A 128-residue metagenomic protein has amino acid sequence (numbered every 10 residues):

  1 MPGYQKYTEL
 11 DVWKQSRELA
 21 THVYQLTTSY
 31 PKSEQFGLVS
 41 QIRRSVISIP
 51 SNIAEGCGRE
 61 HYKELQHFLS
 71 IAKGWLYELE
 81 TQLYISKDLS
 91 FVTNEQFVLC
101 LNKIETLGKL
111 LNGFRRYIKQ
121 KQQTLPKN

Functional and structural regions predicted by a protein language model:
M1-N128: Short, C-terminally biased terminal segments at protein or domain edges
